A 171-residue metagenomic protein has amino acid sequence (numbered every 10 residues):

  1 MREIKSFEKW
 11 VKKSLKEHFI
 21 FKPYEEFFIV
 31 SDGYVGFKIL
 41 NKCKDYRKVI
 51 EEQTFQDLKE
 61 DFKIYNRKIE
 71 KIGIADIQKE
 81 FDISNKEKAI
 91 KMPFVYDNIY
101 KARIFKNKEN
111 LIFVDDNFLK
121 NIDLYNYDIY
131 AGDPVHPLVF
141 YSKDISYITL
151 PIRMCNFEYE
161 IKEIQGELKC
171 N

Functional and structural regions predicted by a protein language model:
M1-E25, I29-I39: Intrinsically disordered, low-complexity linker/loop segments enriched in Gly/Pro and charged/polar residues
D32-G36, L40-N41, K48-N171: C-terminal functional regions that serve as terminal interaction/effector modules
